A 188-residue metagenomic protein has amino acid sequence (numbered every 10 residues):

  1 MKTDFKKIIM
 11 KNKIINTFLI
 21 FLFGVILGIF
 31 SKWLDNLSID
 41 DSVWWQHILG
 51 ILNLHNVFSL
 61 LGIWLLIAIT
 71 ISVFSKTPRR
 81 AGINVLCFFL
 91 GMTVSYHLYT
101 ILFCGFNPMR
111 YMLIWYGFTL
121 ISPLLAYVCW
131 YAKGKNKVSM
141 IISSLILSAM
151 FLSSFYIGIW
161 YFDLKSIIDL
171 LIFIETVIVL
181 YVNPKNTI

Functional and structural regions predicted by a protein language model:
M1-A81, V85-L86: N-terminal topogenic module of multi-pass integral membrane proteins
N16, L124-V138, T176-I188: Membrane-water interface at the C-terminal end of transmembrane alpha helices
T17, I51-W64, R110-I121, K165-T176: Alpha-helical transmembrane segments of polytopic membrane proteins
L19-I26, C87, G91, S95 (+1 more regions): Lipid-exposed faces of alpha-helical membrane segments in multi-pass integral membrane proteins
W33-D41, H97-F106, S154-F162: Juxtamembrane "helix-exit" motif on the non-cytosolic side of transmembrane helices
T77-L102, G158-F162: Cytoplasmic juxtamembrane regions at transmembrane-helix boundaries
L90, V94-L152: Membrane-proximal helix-loop-helix units in multi-pass membrane proteins
I141-I188: Terminal transmembrane helical module of multi-pass membrane proteins
